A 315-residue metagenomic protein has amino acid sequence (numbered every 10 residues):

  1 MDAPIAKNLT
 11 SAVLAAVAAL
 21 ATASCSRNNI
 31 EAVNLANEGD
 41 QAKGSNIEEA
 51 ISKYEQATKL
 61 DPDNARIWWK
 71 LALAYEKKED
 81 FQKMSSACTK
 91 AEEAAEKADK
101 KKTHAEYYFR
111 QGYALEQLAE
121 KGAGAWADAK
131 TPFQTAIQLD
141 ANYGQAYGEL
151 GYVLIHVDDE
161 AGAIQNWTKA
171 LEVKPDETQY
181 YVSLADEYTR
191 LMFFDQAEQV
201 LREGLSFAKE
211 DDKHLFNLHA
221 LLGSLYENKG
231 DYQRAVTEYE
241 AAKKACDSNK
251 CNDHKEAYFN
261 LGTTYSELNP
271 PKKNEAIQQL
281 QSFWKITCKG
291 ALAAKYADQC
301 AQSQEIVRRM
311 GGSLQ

Functional and structural regions predicted by a protein language model:
S24-K70, K77, S86: N-terminal leader/linker segments that initiate helical-solenoid repeat arrays
E38-D40, L73, Y113, Y152 (+3 more regions): Residue-level recognition of tetratricopeptide repeat
A42-K43, E76, F109, E116 (+6 more regions): Position-specific recognition of the canonical hydrophobic site in helix A of tetratricopeptide repeat
S45-K53, E79-K90, A119-T135, V157-K169 (+3 more regions): Structural signature of tandem alpha-helical TPR/SEL1-like repeats, specifically the intra-repeat loop/turn
L60, A94-A98, L139, V173 (+4 more regions): Structural marker of alpha-solenoid helical repeat scaffolds
K213-F216, N252, E267-Q315: Terminal, low-structured helical/coil segments at or just beyond the last alpha-helical repeat
